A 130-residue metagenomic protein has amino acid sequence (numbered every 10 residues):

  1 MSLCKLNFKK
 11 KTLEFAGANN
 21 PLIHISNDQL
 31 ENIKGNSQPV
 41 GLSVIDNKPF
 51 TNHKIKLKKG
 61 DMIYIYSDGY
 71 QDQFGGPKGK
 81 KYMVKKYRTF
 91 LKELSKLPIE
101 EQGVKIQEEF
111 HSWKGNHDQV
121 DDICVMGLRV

Functional and structural regions predicted by a protein language model:
M1-V130: Conserved subregion of the PPM/PP2C metallophosphatase catalytic domain
